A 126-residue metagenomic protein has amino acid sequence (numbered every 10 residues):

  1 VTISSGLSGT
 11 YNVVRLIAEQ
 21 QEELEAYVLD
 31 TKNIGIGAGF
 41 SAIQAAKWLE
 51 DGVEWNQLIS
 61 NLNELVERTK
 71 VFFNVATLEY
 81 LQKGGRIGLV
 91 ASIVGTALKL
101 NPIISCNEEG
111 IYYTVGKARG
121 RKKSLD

Functional and structural regions predicted by a protein language model:
V1-S5: Acidic beta-strand-to-loop metal/phosphate-binding motif
G6, T10-Y27, N33-D126: Mixed-charge interfacial surface used for oligomerization/domain docking and macromolecular partner engagement
